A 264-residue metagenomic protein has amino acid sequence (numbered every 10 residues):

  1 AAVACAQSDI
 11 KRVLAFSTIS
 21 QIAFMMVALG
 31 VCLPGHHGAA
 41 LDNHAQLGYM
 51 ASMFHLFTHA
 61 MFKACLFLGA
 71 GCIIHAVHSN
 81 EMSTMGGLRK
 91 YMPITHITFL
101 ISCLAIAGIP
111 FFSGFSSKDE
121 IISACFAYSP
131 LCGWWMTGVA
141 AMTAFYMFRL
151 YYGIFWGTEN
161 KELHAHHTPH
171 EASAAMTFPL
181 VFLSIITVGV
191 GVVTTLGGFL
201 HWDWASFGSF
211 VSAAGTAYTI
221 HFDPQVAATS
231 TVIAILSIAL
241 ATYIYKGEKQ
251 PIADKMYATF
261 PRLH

Functional and structural regions predicted by a protein language model:
A1-A175, S184-I186, V192: Hydrophobic transmembrane alpha-helices and their helix-loop junctions in integral membrane proteins
H164-V193, F199-H264: Membrane-interface and transmembrane segments of multi-pass membrane proteins
